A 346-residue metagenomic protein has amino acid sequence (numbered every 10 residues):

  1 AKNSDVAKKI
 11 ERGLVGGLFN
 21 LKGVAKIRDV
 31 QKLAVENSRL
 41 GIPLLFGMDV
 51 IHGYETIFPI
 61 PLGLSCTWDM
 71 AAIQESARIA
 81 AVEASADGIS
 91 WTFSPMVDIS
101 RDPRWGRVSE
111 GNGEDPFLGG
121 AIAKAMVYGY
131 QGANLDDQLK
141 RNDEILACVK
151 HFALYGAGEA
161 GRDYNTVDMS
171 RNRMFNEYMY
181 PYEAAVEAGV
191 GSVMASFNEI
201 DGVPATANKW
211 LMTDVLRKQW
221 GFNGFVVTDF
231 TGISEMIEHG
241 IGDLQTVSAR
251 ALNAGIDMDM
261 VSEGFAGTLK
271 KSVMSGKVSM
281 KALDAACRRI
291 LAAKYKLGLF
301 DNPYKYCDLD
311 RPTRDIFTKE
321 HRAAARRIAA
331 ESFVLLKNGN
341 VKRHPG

Functional and structural regions predicted by a protein language model:
A1-G346: Glycoside hydrolase catalytic-domain context in secreted enzymes
